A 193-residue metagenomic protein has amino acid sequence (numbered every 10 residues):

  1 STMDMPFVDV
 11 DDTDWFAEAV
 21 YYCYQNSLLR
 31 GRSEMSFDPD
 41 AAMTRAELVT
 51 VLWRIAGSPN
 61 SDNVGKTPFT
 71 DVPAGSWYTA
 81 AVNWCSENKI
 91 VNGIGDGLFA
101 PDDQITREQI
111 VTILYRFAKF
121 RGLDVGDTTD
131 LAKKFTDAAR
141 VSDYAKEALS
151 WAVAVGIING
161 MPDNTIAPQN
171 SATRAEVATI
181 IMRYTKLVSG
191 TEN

Functional and structural regions predicted by a protein language model:
S1-A17, R30-A80, N88-E108, R116-K146 (+2 more regions): Feature responds to low-complexity, polar/acidic, surface-exposed segments characteristic of secreted/exported proteins
Y21-L29: Mature N-terminal segment immediately following signal peptide/propeptide cleavage in secreted/periplasmic
T112: Glycine-rich, aromatic-flanked loop segments that form ligand/cofactor-binding clefts across common enzyme folds
S142-A154, A178: Alpha-helical membrane segments in multi-pass integral membrane proteins
T173-I180: C-terminal/domain-terminus segments
